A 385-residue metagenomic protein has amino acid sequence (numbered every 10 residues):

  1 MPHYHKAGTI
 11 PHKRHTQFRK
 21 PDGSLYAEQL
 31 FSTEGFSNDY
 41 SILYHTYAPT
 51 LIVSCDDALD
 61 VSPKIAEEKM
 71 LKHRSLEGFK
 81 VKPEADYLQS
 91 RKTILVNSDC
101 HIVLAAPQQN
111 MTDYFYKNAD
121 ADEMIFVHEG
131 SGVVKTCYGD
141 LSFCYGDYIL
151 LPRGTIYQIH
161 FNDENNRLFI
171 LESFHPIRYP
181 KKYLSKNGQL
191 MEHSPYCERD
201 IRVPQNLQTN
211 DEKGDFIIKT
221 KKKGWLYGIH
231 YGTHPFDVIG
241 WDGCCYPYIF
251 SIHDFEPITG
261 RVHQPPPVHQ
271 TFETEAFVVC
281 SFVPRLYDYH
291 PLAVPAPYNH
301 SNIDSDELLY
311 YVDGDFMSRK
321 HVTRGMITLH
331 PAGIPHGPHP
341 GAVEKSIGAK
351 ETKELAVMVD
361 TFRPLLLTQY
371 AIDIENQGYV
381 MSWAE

Functional and structural regions predicted by a protein language model:
M1-E385: Jelly-roll (double-stranded beta-helix
